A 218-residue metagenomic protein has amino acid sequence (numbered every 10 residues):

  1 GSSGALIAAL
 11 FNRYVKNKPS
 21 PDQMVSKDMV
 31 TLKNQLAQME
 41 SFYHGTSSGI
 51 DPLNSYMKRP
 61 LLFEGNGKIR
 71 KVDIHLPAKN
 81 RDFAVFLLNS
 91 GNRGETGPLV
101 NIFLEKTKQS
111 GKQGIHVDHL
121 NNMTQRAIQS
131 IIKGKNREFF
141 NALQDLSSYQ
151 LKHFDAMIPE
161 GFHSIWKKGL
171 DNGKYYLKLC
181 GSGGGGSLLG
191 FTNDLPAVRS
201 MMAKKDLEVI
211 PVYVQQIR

Functional and structural regions predicted by a protein language model:
G1-S2, L177-S182: Short glycine/threonine-rich catalytic loop with a Thr-x-Gly-x-Asp
G1-V25: DPxDG-like acidic metal-binding loop motif
N17-P19, T31-T46, I50-L179, L189-R218: C-terminal nucleotide
S26-V30: A glycine-rich beta-to-alpha transition motif near the start of alpha/beta enzyme domains, typified by
G186: Conserved glycine-rich beta-strand-loop-beta hairpin in the small C-terminal domain of fold type I
